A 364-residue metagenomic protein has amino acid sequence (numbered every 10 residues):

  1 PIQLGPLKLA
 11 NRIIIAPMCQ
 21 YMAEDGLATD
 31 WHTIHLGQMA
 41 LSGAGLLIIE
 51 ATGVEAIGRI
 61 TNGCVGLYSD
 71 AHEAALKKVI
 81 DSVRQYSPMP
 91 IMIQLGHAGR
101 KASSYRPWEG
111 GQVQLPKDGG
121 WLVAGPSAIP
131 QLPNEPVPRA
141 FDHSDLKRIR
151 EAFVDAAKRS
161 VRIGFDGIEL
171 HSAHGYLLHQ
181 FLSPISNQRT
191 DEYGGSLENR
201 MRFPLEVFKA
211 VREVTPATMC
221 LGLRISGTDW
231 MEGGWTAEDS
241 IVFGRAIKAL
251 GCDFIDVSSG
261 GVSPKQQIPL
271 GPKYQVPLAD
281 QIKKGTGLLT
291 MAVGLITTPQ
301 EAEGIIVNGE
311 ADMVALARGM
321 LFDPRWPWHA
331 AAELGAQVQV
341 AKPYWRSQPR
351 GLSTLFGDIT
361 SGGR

Functional and structural regions predicted by a protein language model:
P1-R364: Flavin-dependent oxidoreductase catalytic cores
